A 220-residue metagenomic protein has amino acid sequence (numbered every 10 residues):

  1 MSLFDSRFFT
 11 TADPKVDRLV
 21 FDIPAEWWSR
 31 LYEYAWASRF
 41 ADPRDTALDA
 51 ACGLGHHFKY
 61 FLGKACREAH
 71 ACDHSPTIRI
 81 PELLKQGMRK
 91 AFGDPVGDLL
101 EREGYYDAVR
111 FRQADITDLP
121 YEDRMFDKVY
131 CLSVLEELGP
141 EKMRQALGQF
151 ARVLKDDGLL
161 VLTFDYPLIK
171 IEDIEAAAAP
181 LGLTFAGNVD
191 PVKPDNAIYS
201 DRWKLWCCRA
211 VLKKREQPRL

Functional and structural regions predicted by a protein language model:
M1-F40, L54-D118, E141-Q145, V161-L220: Class I (Rossmann-like) S-adenosyl-L-methionine-dependent methyltransferase catalytic domain, capturing the SAM-binding
R44-L54: Conserved class I S-adenosyl-L-methionine
T46, D157-L159: Short glycine-centered segments of the SAM/dcSAM-binding site in methyltransferase folds
T117-V129: A short acidic, Gly/Pro-enriched loop at the edge of an enzyme's catalytic core that lines a small-molecule cofactor
C131-V134: A short beta-strand submotif of the Rossmann-like class I SAM-dependent methyltransferase core that lines
E136-L138: A short His-aromatic
R144-D156: A short glycine-rich, Lys/Arg-flanked "PGG" loop and its adjoining helix->strand segment in the class I
